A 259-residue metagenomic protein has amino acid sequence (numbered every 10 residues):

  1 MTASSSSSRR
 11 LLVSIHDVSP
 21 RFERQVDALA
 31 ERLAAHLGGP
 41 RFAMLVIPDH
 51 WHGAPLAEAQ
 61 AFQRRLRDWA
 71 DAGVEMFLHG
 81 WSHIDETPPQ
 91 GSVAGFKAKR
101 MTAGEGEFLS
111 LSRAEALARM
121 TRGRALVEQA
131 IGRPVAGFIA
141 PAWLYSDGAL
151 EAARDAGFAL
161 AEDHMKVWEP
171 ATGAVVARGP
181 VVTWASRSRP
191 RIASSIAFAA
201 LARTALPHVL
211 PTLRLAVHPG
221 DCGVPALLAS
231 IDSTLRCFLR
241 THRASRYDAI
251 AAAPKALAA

Functional and structural regions predicted by a protein language model:
M1-F77, L228: Active-site beta->alpha N-cap acidic-glycine motif
L11-I15, F42-M44, M76-H79, A136-F138 (+3 more regions): Hydrophobic faces of well-ordered beta-strands that scaffold small-molecule active sites in alpha/beta enzyme cores
V18-Q25, P48-A61, I84, I139-G148 (+3 more regions): Acidic-and-aromatic substrate-binding clefts and catalytic sites of carbohydrate-active enzymes
L37, R41-A43, L160-A161, T212 (+1 more regions): C-terminal domain-boundary segment and adjacent tail
E75-A94: Short, solvent-exposed beta-strand-terminating loops
Q90-R113: Active-site gating loops and adjacent loop-to-helix segments of metal-dependent hydrolytic enzymes
E107-T183, G223-L228: Catalytic domains of cell-wall/extracellular-matrix polysaccharide-remodeling enzymes, centered on de-N-acetylation
A174-D221: A conserved mid-domain beta-alpha-beta active-site/ligand-binding segment of alpha/beta enzyme cores
